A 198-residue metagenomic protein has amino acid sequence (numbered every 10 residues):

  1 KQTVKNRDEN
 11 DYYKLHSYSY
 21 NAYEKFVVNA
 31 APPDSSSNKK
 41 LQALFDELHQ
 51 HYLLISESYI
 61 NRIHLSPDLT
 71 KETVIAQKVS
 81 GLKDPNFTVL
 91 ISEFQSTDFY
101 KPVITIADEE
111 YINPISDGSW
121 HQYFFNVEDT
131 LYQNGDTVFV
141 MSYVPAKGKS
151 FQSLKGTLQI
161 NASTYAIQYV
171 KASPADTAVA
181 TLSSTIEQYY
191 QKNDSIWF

Functional and structural regions predicted by a protein language model:
K1-S153: Structured extracytoplasmic
K1-V4, D194-F198: Short, intrinsically disordered, charge-balanced linker/junction segments flanking boundaries in proteins
Y18, E72, I167-V170, S195-F198: Short, well-ordered strand-loop elements centered on a beta-strand within folded domains, enriched for acidic residues
Q122-K192: Feature captures eukaryotic membrane-trafficking machinery centered on endolysosomal pathways and lysosome-related
